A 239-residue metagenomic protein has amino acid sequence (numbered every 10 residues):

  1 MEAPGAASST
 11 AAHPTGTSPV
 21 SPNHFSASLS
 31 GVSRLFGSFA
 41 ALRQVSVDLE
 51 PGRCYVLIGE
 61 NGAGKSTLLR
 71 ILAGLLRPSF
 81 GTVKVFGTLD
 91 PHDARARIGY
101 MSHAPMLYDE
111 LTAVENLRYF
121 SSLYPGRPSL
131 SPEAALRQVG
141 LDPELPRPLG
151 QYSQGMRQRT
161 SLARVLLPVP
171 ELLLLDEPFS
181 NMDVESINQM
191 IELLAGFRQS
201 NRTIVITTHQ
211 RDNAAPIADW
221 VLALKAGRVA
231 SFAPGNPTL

Functional and structural regions predicted by a protein language model:
A73: Helix-to-loop junction immediately C-terminal to a conserved catalytic motif
G81-A94: Conserved ABC transporter NBD signature motif
R118, S129-E144: Conserved ABC ATPase "signature" region
L173-E177: Catalytic Walker B motif of ABC-type/P-loop ATPase nucleotide-binding domains
T208-H209: H-loop/switch region of ABC-family ATPase nucleotide-binding domains
